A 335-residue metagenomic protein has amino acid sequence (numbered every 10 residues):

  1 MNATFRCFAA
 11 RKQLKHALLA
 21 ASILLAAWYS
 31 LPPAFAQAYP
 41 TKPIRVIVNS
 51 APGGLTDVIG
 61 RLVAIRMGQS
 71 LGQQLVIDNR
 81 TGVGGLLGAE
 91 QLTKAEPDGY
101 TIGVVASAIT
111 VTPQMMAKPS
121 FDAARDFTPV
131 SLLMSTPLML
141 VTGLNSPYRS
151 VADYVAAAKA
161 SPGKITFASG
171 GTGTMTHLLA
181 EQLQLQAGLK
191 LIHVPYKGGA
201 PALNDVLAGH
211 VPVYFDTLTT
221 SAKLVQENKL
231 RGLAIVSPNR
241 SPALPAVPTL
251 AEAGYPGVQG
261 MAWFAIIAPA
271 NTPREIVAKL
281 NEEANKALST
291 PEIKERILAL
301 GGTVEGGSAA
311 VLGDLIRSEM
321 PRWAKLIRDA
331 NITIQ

Functional and structural regions predicted by a protein language model:
M1-K12: N-terminal secretory signal peptides that target proteins for export/translocation
L19, L24-A34: C-terminal segment of classical bacterial N-terminal signal peptides
F35-R125, K164-T166, T172, G188-V213 (+4 more regions): N-terminal (or domain-start) structured segment
T41-P43, L185, Q226, T249 (+1 more regions): An extracytoplasmic/periplasmic, membrane-proximal ligand-sensing/linker region
V58, L62, R66, L87 (+15 more regions): Extracytoplasmic/secreted proteins, especially bacterial periplasmic and envelope-associated proteins
K94-Y100, Q114-P201, L250, W263-R296: Hinge/capping helix and adjacent helix->loop/strand transition within the periplasmic-binding protein
S135, S221-S289, S318-P321: C-terminal lobe and pocket-closing loops of periplasmic/extracytoplasmic Venus-flytrap solute-binding proteins
